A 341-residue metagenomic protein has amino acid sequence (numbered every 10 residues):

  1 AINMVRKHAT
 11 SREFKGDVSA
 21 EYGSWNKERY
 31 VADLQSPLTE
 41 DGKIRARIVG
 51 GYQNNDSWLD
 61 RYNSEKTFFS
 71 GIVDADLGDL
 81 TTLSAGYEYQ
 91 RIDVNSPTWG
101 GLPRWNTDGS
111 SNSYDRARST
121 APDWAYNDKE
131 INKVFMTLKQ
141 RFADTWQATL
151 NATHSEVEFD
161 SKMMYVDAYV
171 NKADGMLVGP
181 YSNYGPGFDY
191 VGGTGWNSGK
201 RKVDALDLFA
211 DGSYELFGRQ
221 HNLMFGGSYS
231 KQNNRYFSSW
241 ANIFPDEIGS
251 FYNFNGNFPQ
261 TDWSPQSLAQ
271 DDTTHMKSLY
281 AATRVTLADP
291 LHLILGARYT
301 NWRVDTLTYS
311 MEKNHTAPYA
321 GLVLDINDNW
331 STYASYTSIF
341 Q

Functional and structural regions predicted by a protein language model:
A1-G71, L77-T81: Outer-membrane beta-barrel translocator/receptor signature
F14, E28-A32, T67-G71, E130-M136 (+3 more regions): Hydrophobic, lipid-facing positions within transmembrane beta-strands of outer-membrane proteins
V18-Y22, I48-Y52, A85-Y89, L150-H154 (+3 more regions): Transmembrane beta-barrel strands of outer-membrane/channel proteins
R29, N55-R61, I92-T98, A148 (+8 more regions): Outer-membrane beta-barrel proteins
S36-L38, D74-D76, K139-R141, W146 (+4 more regions): Residue-level signature of outer-membrane beta-barrel architecture
G42-I44, L80-L83, T145-A148, G218 (+2 more regions): Repeated loop/turn-to-beta-strand initiation elements of outer-membrane beta-barrel proteins
Q53-S57, S70-R141, E156-R201, D246-L268 (+2 more regions): Acidic/polar loop-and-plug regions of large Gram-negative outer-membrane beta-barrel proteins
D76, R201, Q220-M224, S228-Q232 (+1 more regions): Structural signature of Gram-negative outer-membrane beta-barrels, strongest in the C-terminal barrel of TonB-dependent
